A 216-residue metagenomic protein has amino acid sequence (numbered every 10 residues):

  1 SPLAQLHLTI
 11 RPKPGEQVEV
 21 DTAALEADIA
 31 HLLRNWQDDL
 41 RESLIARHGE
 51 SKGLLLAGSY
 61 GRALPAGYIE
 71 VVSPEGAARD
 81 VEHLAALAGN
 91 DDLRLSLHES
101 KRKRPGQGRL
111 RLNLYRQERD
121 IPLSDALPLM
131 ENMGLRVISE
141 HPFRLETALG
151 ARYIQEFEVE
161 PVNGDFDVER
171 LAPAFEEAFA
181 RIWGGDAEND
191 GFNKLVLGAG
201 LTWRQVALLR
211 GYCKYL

Functional and structural regions predicted by a protein language model:
S1-L216: Non-catalytic interaction/regulatory segments
